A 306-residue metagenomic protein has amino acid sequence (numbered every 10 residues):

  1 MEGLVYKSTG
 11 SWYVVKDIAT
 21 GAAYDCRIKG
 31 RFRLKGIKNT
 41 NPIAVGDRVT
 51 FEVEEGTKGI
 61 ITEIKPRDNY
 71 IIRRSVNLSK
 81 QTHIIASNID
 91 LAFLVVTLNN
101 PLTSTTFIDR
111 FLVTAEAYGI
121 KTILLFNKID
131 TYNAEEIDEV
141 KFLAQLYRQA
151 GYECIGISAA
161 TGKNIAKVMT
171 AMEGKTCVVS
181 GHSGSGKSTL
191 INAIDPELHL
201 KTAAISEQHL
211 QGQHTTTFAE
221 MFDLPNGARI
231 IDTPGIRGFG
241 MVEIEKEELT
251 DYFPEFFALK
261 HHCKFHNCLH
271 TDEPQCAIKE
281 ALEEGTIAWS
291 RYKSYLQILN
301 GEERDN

Functional and structural regions predicted by a protein language model:
M1-T105: N-terminal accessory targeting/assembly segments
S11, K38-E55, K65-I85, K121-T122 (+2 more regions): Helix-rich effector regions associated with P-loop NTPase G domains
N88-V96, G119-I129, A150-G156: Conserved beta-strand/loop subsegment of P-loop NTPase cores
L102, Y132, K163, R237-G240: Catalytic P-loop NTPase motifs of RecA-like helicase/translocase cores
T106-K121: Histidine-anchored nucleotide/phosphate-binding helix
T131-S185: Canonical P-loop GTPase G-domain recognition
